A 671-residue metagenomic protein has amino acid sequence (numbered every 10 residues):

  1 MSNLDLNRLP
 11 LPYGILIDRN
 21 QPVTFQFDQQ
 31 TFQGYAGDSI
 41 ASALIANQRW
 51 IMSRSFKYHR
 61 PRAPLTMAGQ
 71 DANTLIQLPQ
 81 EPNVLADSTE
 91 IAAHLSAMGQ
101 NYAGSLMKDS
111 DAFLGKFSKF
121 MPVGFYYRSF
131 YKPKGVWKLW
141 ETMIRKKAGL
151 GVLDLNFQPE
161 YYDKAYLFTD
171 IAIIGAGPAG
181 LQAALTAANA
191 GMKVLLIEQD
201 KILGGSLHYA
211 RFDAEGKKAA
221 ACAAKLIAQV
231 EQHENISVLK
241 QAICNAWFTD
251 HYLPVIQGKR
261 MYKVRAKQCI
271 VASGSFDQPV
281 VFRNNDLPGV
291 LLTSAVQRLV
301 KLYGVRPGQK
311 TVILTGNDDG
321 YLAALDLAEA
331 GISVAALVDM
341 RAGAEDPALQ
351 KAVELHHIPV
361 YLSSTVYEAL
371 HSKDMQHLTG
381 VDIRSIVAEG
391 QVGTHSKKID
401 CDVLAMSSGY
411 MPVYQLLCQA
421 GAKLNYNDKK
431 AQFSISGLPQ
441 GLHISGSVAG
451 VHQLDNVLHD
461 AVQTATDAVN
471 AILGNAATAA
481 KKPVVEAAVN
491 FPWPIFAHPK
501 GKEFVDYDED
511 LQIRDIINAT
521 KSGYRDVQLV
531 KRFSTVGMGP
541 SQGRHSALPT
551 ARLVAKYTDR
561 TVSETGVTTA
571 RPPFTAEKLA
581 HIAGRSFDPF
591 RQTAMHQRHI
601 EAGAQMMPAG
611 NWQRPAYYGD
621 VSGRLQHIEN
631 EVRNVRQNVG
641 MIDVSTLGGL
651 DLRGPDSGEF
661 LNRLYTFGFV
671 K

Functional and structural regions predicted by a protein language model:
S2-F590, T646: Residues forming the flavin
N189, H498, D508-D510, F533-S534 (+1 more regions): Glycine/proline-enriched, intrinsically flexible loops and inter-domain linkers
